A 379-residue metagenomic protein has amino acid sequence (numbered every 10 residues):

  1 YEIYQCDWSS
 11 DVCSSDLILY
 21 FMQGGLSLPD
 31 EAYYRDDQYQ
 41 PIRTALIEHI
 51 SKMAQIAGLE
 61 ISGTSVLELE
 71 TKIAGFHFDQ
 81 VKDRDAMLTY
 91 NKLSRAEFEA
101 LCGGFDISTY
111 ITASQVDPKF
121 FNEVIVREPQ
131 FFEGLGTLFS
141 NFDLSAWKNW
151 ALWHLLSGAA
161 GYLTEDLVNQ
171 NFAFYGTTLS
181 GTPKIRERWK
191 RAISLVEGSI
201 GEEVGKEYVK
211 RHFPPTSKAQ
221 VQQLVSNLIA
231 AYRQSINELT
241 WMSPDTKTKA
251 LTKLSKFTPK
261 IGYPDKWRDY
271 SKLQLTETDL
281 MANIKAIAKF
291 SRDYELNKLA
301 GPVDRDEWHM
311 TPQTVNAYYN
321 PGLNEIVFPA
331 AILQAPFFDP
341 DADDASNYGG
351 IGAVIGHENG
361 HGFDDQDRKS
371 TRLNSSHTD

Functional and structural regions predicted by a protein language model:
Y1-W8, V12, K369, L373-D379: Single conserved hydrophobic/aromatic residue that forms the stacking wall/gate of nucleotide- or nucleobase-binding
E2-C6, Y34-R35, I111, G176 (+5 more regions): Compositionally biased, intrinsically disordered low-complexity regions enriched in proline and serine
S9-Q223, N227: Noncatalytic, helix-rich "gating/capping" subdomain that lines the substrate-entry/channel surface of large enzyme
F21-Q23, A330, S375: Pocket-edge structural micro-motifs
Y33-A45, P340-I351, T378: A signal for specific C-terminal beta-sheet/loop modules enriched in small/flexible residues with GP/PG/PP motifs
S51-L59, K256-T258, P336, T378-D379: Short amphipathic alpha-helical segments with coiled-coil-like heptad repeat character
V66, K72, L101-G104, P118 (+4 more regions): Intrinsically disordered, low-complexity linker/terminal regions across diverse proteins
